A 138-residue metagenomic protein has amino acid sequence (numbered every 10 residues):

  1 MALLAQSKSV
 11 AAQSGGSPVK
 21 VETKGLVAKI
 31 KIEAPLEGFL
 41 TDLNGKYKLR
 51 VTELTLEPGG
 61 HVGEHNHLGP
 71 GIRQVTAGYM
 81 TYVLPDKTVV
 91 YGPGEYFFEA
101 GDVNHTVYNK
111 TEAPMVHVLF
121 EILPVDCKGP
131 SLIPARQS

Functional and structural regions predicted by a protein language model:
A2-K48, L132-S138: A short, N-terminal "cap"/entry segment at the start of jelly-roll beta-barrel domains of the cupin/DSBH fold
L43-Y47, G59-Q74: A short beta-loop-beta micro-motif enriched in histidine and acidic residues
R50, G69, G101: Exposed loop/turn and edge beta-strand positions of beta-sandwich/beta-sheet ligand-binding modules
V51-T55: Short proline/glycine- and basic residue-enriched helix-capping loop/turn segments at helix->loop/beta transitions
L56-E57, P85-V103: Short acidic-glycine-tyrosine-enriched beta hairpin
E64, Y82-V83, E99, H105-T111: Short beta-strand His + acidic residue motifs that chelate non-heme Fe in jelly-roll/DSBH and cupin folds
L68-D86, E95: Glycine- and acidic-residue-biased ligand/ion/polar-headgroup-sensing regions
D102-K128: Ligand-binding loop in jelly-roll beta-barrel domains
